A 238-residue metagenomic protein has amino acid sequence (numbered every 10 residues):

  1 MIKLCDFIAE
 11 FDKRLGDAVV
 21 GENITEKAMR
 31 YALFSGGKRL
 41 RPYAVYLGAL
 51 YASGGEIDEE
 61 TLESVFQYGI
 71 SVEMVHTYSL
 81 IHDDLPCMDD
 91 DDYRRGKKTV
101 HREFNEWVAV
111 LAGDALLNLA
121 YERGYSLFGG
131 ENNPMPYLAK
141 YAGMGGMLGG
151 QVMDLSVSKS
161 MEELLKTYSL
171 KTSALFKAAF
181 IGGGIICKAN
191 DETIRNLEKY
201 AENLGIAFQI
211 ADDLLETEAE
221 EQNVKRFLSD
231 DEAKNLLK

Functional and structural regions predicted by a protein language model:
M1-K238: All-alpha prenyltransferase/terpene-synthase fold signal
